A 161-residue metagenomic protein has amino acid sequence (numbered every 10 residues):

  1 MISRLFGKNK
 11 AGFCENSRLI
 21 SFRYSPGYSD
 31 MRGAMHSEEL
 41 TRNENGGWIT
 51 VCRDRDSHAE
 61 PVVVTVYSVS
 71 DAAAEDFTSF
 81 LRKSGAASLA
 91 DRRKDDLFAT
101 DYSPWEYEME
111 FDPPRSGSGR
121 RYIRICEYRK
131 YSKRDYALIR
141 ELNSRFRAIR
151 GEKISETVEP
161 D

Functional and structural regions predicted by a protein language model:
I2-M31, T65, F80-D161: Short, well-ordered, aromatic-rich surface patches in folded extracellular/luminal domains
Y28-V64: Glycine-rich catalytic cores of cysteine/serine-nucleophile enzymes that process amide/ester linkages in cell-envelope
R42-E44, V69-D76, M109-S118: A short, structured loop/turn motif at beta-sheet edges
V51-A90: A short-motif feature that recognizes glycine-rich, charge-decorated loops that bind or process nucleotide phosphates
